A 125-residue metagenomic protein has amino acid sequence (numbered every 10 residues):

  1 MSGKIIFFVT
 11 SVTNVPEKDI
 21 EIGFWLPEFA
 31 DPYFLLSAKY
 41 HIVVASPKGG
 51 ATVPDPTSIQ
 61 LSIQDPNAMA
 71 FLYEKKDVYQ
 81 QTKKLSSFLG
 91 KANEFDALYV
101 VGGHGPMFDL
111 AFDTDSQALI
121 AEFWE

Functional and structural regions predicted by a protein language model:
M1-W124: Extended, subdomain-level signal for the structured scaffold at the beginning of enzyme domains
